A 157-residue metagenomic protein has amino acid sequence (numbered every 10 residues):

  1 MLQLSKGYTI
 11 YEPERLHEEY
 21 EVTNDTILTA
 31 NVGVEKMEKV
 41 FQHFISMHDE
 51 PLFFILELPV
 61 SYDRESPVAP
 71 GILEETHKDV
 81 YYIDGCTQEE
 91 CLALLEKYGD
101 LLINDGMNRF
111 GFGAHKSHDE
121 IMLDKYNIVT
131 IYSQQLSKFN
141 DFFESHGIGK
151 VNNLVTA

Functional and structural regions predicted by a protein language model:
M1-I128, Y132-A157: Structured alpha/beta or helical-core interaction and ligand-binding surfaces enriched in interleaved
